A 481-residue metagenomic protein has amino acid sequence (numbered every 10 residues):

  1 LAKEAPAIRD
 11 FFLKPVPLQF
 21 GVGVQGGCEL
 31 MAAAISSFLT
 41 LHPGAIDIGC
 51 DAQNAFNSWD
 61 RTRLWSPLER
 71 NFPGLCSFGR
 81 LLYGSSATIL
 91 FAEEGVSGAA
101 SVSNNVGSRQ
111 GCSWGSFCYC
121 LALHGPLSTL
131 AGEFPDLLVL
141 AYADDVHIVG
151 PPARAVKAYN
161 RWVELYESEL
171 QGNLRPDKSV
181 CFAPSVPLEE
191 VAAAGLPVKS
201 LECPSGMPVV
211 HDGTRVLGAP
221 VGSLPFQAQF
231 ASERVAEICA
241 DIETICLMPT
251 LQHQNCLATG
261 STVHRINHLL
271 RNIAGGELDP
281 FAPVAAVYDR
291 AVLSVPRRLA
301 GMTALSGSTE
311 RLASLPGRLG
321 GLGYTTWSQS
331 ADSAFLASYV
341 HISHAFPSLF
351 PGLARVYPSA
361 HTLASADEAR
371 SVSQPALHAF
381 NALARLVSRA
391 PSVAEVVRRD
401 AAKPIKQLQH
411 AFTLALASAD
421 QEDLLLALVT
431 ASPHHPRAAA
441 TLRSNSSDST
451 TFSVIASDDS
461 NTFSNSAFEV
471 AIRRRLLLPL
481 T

Functional and structural regions predicted by a protein language model:
L1-T481: Nucleic-acid-interacting cores, centered on viral/eukaryotic replication and modification enzymes
